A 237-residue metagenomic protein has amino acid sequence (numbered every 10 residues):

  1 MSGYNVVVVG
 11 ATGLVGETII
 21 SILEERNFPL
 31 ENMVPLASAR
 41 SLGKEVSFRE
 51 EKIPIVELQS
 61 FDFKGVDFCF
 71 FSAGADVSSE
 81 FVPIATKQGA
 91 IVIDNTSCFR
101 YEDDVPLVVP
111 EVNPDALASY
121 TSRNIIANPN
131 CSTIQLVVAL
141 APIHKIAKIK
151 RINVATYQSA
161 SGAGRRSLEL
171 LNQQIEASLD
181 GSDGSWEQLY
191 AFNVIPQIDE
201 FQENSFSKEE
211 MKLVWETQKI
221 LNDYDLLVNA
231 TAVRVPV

Functional and structural regions predicted by a protein language model:
M1-Y190, L226: N-terminal Rossmann-like NAD(P) cofactor-binding subdomain of oxidoreductases, focused on the glycine-rich
G184-V237: Contiguous C-terminal substrate-recognition/catalytic subdomains in enzyme active sites
